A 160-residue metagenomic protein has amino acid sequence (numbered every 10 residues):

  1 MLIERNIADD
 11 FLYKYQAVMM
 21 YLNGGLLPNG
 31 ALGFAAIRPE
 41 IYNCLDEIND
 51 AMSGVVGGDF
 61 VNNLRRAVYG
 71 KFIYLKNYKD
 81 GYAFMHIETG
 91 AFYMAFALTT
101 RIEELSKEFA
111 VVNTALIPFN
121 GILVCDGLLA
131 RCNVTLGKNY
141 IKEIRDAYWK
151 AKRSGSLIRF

Functional and structural regions predicted by a protein language model:
M1-F60, L64-R66, F160: OB/S1-fold single-stranded nucleic-acid-binding modules and their adjacent gly/ser/pro-rich low-complexity linkers
M20, L26-N29, N77, H86 (+3 more regions): Compositionally biased, low-complexity repeat tracts
N62-D80: Structural detector for short beta-strands of small beta-barrel domains
I73, A83, N113-A115: Beta-strand cores of modular interaction/reader domains in eukaryotic scaffold and signaling proteins, especially PDZ
L75-A97: OB-fold (S1/OB) nucleic-acid-binding surfaces
T89, V111, F119-G121: Eukaryotic chromatin- and chromosome-associated nuclear factors, especially histone mark writers/erasers/readers
L98-A115: Short nucleic-acid-contacting surface segments enriched for D/E, G, S/T with interspersed K/R
A115-I158: OB-fold/S1-family single-stranded nucleic acid-binding modules
